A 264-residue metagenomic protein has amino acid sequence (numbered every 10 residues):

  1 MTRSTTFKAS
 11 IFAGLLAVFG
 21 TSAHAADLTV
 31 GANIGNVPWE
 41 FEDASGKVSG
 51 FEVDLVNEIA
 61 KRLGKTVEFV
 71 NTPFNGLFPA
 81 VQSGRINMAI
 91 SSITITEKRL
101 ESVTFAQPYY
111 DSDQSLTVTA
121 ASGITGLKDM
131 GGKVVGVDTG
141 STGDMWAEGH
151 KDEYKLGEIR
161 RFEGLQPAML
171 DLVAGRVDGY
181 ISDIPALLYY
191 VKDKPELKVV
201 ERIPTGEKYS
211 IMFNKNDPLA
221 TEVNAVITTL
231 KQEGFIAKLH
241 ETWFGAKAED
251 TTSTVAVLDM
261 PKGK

Functional and structural regions predicted by a protein language model:
A26-S92, V223: Extracytoplasmic small-molecule ligand-binding "clamshell" domains of the periplasmic binding protein/Venus flytrap
N33-I34, Y110-V118, I184, L188-T228 (+1 more regions): Periplasmic-binding protein-like
E42, V56-L63, G143-R161, V191-K192: Ligand-binding cleft/hinge of the Venus flytrap
V53, E68-P79, S122, I159-D171 (+1 more regions): Short helix-initiation/N-cap motifs at beta->coil->alpha
V53-R62, K128-V134, S141-T142, S210-A248: Extended ligand-binding regions for polar small-molecule ligands
K61, T66-D129, D259: Acidic, polar ligand-binding/catalytic clefts
G76-P79, S91-E101, E148-G149, D171-T205: A ligand-binding cleft/hinge motif common to bilobed small-molecule-binding domains
T142-R160, V199-V200, K231-K264: Ligand-binding clefts/hinges and TM-proximal coupling segments of bilobed small-molecule sensing domains
